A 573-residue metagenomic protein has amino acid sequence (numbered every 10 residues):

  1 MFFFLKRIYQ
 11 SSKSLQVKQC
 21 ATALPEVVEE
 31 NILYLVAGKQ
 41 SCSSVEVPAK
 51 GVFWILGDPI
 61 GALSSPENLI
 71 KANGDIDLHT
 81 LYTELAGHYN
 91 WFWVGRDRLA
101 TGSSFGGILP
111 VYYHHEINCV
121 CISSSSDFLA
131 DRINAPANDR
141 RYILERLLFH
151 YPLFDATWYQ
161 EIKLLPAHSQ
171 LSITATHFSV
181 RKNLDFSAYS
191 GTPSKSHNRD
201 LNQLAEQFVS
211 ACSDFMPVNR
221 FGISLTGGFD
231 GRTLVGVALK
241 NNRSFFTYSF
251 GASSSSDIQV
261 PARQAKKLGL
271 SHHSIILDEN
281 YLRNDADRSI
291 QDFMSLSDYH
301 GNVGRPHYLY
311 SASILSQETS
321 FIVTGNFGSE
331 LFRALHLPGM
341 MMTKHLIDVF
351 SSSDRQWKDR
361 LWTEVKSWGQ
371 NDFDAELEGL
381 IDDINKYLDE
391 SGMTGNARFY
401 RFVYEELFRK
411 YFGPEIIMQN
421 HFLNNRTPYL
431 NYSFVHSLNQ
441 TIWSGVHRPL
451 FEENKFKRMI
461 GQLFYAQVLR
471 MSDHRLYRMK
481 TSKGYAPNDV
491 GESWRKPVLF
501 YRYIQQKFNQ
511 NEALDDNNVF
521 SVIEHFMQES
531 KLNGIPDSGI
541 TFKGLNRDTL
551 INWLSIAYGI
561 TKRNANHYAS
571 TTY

Functional and structural regions predicted by a protein language model:
M1-L225, F229-N280, S289: Cysteine-centered catalytic environments shared across enzyme families
K6-I8, T481-G484: Generic extreme N-terminal start-of-chain segments
N68-I70, G74, E84-H88, K483-Y485 (+1 more regions): Long amphipathic alpha-helical segments
D97-A100, P110, A175, A188-N396 (+4 more regions): ATP-dependent adenylate-handling active sites, centered on carboxylate activation for C-N bond formation
E406-L407: Short beta-strand elements
R502-N509, A513-Y573: Long, compositionally biased intrinsically disordered regions
